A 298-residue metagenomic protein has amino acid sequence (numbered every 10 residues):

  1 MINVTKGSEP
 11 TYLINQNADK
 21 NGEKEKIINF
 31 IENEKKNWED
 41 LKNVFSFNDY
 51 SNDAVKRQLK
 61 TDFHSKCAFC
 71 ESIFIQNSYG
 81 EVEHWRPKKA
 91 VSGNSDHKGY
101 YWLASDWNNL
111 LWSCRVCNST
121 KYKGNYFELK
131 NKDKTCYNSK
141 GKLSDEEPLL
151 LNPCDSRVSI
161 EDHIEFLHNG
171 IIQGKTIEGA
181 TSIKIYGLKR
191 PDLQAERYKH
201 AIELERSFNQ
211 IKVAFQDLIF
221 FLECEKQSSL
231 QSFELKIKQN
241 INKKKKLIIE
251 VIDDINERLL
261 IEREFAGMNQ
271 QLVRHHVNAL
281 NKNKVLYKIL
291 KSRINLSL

Functional and structural regions predicted by a protein language model:
M1-D53, I289-L298: A boundary/linker detector
I27-F69, V91-N108: Short, charged surface segments at domain edges that flank catalytic/cofactor-binding sites
Q58-K60, W102-A104, N118, G141-K142 (+1 more regions): A general structural signal for short secondary-structure junctions and capping/turn motifs
D62-S65, N77-G80, S105, N109-W112 (+4 more regions): Short, well-structured alpha-helical interface segments that form or flank functional binding sites
S72-S139: Histidine-centered nuclease catalytic patch
K121-K123, I172-K175, A214: Substrate-binding/catalytic groove segments of enzymes that remodel or degrade extracellular structural polymers
E128-N131, T135-A180: Long, low-complexity, intrinsically disordered segments enriched in glycines and aromatic residues
I177-L298: C-terminal, charged low-complexity interaction regions
